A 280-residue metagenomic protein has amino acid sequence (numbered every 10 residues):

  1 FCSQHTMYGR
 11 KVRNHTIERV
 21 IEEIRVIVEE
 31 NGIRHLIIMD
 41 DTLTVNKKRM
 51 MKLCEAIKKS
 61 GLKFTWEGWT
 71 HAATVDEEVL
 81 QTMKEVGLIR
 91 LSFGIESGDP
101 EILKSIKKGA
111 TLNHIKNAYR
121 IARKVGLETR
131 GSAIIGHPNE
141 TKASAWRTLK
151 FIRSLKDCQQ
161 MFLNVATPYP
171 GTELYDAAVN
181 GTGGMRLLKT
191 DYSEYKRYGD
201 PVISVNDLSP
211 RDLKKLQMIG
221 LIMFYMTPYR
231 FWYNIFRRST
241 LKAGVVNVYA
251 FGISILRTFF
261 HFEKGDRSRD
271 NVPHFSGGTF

Functional and structural regions predicted by a protein language model:
F1-H137, K150: Radical SAM [4Fe-4S] cluster-binding motif and immediate context
R19-V26, N117, R147, R211-M223: A non-catalytic, amphipathic alpha-helix used as a structural packing/dimerization or gating element in enzyme scaffolds
M50, A145, E173-D176: Histidine/acidic-residue-rich catalytic or RNA/ligand-binding cores of hydrolases and nuclease-related proteins
N139-A145: Active-site glycine- and acidic-residue-rich loops that bind and position anionic ligands or nucleotide-like cofactors
K150-Q160: Basic phosphate/pyrophosphate-binding loop/patch that engages nucleotide-derived ligands
L163-N164: Alpha-solenoid helical repeat scaffolds
T167, G171: Glycine-rich beta-alpha loop elements in corrinoid/cobalamin-binding modules across cobalamin-dependent enzymes
T172-V179, G183-F280: Radical SAM enzyme core and accessory elements
